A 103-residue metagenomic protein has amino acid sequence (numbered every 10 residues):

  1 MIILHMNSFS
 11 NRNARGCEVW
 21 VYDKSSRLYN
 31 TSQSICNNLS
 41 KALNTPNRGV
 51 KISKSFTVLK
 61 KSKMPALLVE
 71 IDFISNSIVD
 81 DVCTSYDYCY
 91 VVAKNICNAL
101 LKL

Functional and structural regions predicted by a protein language model:
M1-L103: Active-site-proximal helix/loop segments of hydrolytic enzymes
